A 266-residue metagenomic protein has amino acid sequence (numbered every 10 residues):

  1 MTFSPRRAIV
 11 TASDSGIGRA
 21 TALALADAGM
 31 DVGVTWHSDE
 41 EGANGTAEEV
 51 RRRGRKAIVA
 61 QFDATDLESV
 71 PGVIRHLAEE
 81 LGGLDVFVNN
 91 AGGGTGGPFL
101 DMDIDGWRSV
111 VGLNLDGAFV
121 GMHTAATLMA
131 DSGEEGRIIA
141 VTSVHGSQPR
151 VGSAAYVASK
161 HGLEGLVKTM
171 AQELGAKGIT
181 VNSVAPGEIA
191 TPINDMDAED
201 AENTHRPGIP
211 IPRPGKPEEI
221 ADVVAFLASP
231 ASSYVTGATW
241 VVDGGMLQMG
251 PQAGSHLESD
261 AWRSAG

Functional and structural regions predicted by a protein language model:
D14-G16: Conserved glycine-rich cofactor-binding loop
G83, V88, G175, T180 (+1 more regions): Short, small/polar-rich loop/turn modules that mediate ligand/substrate recognition or access, typified
P98-F99, G106-V111, H205: Substrate-binding pocket helix/loop in short-chain dehydrogenase/reductase
M122, S159, V167: Active-site helix of classical SDR
T127, Q172-E173, S233: Alpha-helical segment proximal to the catalytic Tyr-Lys
S143: Residue(s) in the substrate-gating loop at a strand-loop-helix junction that position the organic substrate next
A176, S183, T191, N203-V235 (+1 more regions): C-terminal helical subdomain
